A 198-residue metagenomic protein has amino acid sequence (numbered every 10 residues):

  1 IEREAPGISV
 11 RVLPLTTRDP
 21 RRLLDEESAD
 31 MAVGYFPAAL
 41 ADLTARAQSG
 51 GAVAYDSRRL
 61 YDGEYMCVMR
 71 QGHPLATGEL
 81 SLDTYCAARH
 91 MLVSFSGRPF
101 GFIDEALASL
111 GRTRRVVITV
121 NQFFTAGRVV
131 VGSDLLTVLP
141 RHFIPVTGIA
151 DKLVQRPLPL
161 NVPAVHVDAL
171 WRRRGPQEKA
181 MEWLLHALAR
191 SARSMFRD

Functional and structural regions predicted by a protein language model:
I1-D42, V120: Central regulatory/effector-binding core of bacterial HTH transcription factors
S9-T16, L92-F95, R112-Q122: Short beta-strand-to-loop elements that line the ligand-binding cleft of bilobed periplasmic-binding protein-like
V12, V33, C67-V68, H90 (+2 more regions): Generic preference for hydrophobic
R18-A32, E105-L110, F123-S133: Short helices/loops that flank or line small-molecule/ion binding pockets
M31, D42-R46, G50-G63, F124-R173: Beta-alpha-beta core module
Y35, A41-D42, M69, L75-L82 (+3 more regions): Secondary-structure junction motif
M69-R70, V93-S94, V116, L139-P140: Thr-Gly-centered strand-to-loop micro-motif
L82, F143, V154-D198: A late-sequence structural motif
